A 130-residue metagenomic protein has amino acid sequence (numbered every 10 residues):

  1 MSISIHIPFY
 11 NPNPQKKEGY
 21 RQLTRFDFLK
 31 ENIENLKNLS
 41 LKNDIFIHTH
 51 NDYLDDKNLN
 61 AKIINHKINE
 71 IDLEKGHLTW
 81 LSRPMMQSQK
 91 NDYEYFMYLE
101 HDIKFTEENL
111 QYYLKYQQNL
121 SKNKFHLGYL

Functional and structural regions predicted by a protein language model:
M1-I5, K62-I64: A short, charged/proline- and glycine-enriched loop that marks the coil->beta-strand transition at the N-terminal
I3-R25: A conserved hydrophobic helix/loop-capping motif in glycosyltransferases and polysaccharide synthases
Y20-N43: Short, acidic, metal-binding catalytic loop of nucleotide-sugar glycosyltransferases
R21-L29, I71-S82, F105-N109: Phosphate/oxyanion-binding active-site loops and adjacent basic polyanion-contact surfaces
K42-Y53: Short beta-strand/loop segment that forms part of the nucleotide-sugar
N51-Y95: Active-site-proximal specificity loops/subdomain of glycosyltransferases
Y93-K104: Short beta-strand-to-loop acidic/aromatic patch adjacent to the donor-nucleotide binding site
E107-L130: Conserved donor-nucleotide/metal-binding helix-loop-beta segment in metal-dependent transferases, i.e., the alpha-helix
